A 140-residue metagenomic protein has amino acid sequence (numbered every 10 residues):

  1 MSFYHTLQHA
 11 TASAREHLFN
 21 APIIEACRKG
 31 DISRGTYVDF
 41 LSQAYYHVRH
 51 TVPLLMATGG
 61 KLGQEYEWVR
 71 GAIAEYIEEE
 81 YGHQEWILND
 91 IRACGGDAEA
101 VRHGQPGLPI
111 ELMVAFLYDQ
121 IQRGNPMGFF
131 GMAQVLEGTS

Functional and structural regions predicted by a protein language model:
M1, D31, E67: Charge-dense, low-complexity intrinsically disordered segments
M1-H9, I91: Alpha-helical transmembrane segments of integral membrane proteins, especially early/N-terminal helices
M1-S2, S13-A14, G104-P106: Short linear motifs at secondary-structure transitions and domain/linker junctions
F3-H5, L18, L108-L112: A short linear-motif detector with a strong N-terminal bias
Q8-L18, C27-G63, G82, R123 (+1 more regions): Alpha-helical bundle segments that constitute or directly flank the non-heme di-iron/ferroxidase center
A21: Short N-terminal binding/cap micro-motifs at the start of the first secondary-structure element
I24: His/Met- and acidic-residue-enriched segments that coordinate or traffic transition-metal cofactors and support
W68-S140: Active-site-proximal alpha-helical scaffolds that flank and shape metal-associated catalytic sites
